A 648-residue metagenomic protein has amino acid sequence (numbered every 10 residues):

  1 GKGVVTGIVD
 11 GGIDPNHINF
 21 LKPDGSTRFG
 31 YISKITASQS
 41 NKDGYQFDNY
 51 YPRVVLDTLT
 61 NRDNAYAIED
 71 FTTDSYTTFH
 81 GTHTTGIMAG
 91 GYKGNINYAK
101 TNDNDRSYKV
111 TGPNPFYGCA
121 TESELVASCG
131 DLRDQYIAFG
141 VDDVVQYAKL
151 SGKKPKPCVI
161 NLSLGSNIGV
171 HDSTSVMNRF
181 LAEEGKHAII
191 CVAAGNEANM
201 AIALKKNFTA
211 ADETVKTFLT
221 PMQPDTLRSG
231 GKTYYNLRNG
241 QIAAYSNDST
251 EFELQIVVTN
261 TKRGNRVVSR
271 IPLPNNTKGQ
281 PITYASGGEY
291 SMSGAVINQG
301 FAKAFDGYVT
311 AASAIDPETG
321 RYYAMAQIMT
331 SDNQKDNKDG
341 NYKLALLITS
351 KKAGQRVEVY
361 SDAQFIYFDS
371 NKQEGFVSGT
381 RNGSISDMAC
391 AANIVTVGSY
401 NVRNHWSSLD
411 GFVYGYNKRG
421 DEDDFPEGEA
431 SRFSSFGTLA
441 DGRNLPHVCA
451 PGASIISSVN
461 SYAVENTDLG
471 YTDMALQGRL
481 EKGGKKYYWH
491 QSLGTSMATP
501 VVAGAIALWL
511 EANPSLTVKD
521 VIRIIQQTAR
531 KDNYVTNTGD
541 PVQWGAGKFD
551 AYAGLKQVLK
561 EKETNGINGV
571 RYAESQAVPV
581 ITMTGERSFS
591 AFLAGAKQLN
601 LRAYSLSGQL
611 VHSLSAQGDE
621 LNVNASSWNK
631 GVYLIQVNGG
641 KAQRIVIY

Functional and structural regions predicted by a protein language model:
G1-Y136, P155, G185-H187, A198-I202 (+7 more regions): Subtilisin-like serine protease catalytic core
I13-G86, G94-S107, G118, N265-F365 (+4 more regions): Active-site core segment of subtilase-fold serine proteases
T85, K93, V126-D131, D142-C158 (+4 more regions): Hydrolase catalytic cores
D105-Y108, A148-S151, K156-S166, V170-S173 (+6 more regions): C-terminal subdomain of the subtilisin-like protease fold in secreted/lumenal serine endopeptidases
C129-F208, T226-E253, T259-G264, V268 (+3 more regions): Substrate-binding/access-modulating region of protease and related hydrolase catalytic domains
G569-R602, E620-V623, S627: Glycine-centered coil/turn sites that cap beta-strands in beta-rich domains
Y572, K630-Y648: C-terminal tail/sorting-segment detector
A603-V611, Y633: Short, glycine-anchored, charge-dense loop/turn motifs used at functional sites
